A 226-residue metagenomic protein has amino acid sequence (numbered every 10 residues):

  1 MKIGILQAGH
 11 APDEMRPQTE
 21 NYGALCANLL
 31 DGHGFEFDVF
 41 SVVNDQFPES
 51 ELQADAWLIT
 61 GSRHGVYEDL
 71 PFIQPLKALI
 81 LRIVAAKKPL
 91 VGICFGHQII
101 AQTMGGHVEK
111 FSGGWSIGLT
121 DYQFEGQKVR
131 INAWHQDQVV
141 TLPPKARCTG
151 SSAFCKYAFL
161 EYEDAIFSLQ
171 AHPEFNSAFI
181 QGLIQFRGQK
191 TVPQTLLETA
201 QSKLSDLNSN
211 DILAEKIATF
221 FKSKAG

Functional and structural regions predicted by a protein language model:
M1-P71, P75-A78, R82-A86, E198-G226: N-terminal beta1-alpha1 cap of cysteine-dependent amidohydrolase-like domains
G4-L6, D38-F40, L58, V91 (+3 more regions): Hydrophobic/aromatic beta-strand patches that form the interior of the parallel beta-sheet core in alpha/beta enzyme
M15-R16, E49, E68-D69, A101-T103 (+3 more regions): Short glycine-/acidic-enriched loop or helix-start segments at secondary-structure transitions that form or flank
Q18-N21, L52-A54, P71-Q74, G105-V108 (+3 more regions): Short, glycine/charged-enriched secondary-structure capping and boundary segments
A24-N28, Q98, D137: Active-site phosphate/pyrophosphate- and oxyanion-stabilizing loops and adjacent acidic/basic residues in soluble
I59-F124, R130: Cysteine-nucleophile active-site neighborhood
Q102-A178: Pocket-forming structural segment of enzyme catalytic cores
K156-F159, L169-G226: C-terminal and late-domain segments of enzyme folds
